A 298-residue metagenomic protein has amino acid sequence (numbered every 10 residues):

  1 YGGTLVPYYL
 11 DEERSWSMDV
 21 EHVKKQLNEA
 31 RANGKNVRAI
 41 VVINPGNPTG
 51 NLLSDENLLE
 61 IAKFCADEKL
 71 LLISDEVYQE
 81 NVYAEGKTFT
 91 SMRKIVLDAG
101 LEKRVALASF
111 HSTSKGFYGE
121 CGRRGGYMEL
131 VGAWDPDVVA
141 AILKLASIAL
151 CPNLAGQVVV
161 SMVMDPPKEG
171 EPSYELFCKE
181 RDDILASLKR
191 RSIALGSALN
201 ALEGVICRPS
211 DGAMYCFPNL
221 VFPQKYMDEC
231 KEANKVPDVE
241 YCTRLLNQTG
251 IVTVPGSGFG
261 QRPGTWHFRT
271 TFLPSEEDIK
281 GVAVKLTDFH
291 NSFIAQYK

Functional and structural regions predicted by a protein language model:
Y1-K298: PLP-dependent class I/II
